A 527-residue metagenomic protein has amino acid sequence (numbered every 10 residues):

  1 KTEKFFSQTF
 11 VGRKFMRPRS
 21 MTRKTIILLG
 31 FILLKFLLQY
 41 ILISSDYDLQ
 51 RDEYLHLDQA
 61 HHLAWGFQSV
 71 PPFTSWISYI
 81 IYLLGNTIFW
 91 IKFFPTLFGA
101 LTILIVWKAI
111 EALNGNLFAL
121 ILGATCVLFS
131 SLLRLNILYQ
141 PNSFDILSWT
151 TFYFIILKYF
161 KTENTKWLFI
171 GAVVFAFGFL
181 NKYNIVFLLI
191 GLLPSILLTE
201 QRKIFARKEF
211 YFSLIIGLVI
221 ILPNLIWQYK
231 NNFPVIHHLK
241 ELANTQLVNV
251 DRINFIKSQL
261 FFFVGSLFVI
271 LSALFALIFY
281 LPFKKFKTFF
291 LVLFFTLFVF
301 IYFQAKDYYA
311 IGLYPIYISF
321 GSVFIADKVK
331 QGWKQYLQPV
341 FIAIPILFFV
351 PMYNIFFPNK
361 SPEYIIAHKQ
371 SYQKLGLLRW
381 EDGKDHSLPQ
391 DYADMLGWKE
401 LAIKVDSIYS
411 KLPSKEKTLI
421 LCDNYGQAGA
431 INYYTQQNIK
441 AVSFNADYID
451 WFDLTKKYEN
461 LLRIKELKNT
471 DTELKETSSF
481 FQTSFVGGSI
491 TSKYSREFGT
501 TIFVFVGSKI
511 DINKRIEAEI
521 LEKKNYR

Functional and structural regions predicted by a protein language model:
T25-I26, I103-L128, I146-L147: Transmembrane-helix signature of polytopic, membrane-embedded enzymes that assemble or transfer cell-envelope glycans
F31-I32, L122-S130, F175, F179 (+1 more regions): Short helix- or helix-capping micro-motifs that position conserved polar/aromatic residues at function-defining sites
Q39-H56, W65-I77, G85-F89: Extracytoplasmic catalytic/substrate-binding loops of multi-pass membrane glycan-assembly enzymes
S45, F177, V186-F286, F300-Q304 (+2 more regions): Transmembrane-lumen/periplasm boundary regions of multi-pass, lipid-linked membrane glycan transferases
H62, I155, W167-K182, G217 (+1 more regions): Membrane-interface alpha helices of multi-pass inner-membrane proteins
F93-N114, T151-I155: Transmembrane-helix motifs of polytopic, lipid-linked glycan transferases
E111-N114, F152-L168, L274-P282: Membrane-interface transmembrane helices that cradle and orient dolichyl/undecaprenyl
S131, I137-D145: Short acidic/glycine- and proline-prone juxtamembrane loop motifs at membrane-interface regions of multi-pass membrane
